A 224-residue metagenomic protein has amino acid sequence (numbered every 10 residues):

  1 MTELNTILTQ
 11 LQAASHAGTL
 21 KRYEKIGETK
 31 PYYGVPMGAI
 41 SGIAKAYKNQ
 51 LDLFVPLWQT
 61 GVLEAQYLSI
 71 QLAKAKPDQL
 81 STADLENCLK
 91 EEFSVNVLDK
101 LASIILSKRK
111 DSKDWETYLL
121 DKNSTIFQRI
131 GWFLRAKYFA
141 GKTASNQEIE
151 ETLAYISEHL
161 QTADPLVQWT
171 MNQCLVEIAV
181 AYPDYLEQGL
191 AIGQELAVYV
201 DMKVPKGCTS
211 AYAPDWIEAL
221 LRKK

Functional and structural regions predicted by a protein language model:
M1-K224: Alpha-helical scaffold domains
